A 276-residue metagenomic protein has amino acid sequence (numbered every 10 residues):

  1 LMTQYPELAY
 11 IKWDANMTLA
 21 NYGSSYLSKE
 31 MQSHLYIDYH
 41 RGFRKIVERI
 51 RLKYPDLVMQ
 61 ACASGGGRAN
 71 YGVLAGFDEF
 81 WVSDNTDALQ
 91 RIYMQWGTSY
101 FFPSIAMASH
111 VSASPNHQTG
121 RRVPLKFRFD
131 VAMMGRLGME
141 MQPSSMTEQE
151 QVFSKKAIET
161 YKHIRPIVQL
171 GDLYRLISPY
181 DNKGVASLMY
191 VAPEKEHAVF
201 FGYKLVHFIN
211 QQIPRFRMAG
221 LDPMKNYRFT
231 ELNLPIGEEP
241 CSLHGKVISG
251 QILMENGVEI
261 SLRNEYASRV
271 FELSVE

Functional and structural regions predicted by a protein language model:
L1-K126, R136, M141, S145: Active-site neighborhood of glycoside hydrolase catalytic domains
A9, P55-L57, D78, D130 (+6 more regions): Structural beta-strand/beta-sheet cores of well-ordered domains, especially the beta-sheet scaffolds that support
D14, M59, A132, F200 (+1 more regions): Conserved, mostly hydrophobic/aromatic
N16-L19, S28, G67-R68, E148-Q149 (+2 more regions): Active/binding-pocket-proximal capping segment
K126-I177: Catalytic cores of secreted or luminal carbohydrate-active enzymes
K156, T160-H163, I167, Y180-N182 (+2 more regions): N-terminal basic, low-complexity leaders that serve as flexible interaction/assembly modules and, when applicable, as
P179-P223: Carbohydrate-binding surface patches
V206-E276: C-terminal beta-sandwich/jelly-roll accessory domains of carbohydrate-active enzymes
